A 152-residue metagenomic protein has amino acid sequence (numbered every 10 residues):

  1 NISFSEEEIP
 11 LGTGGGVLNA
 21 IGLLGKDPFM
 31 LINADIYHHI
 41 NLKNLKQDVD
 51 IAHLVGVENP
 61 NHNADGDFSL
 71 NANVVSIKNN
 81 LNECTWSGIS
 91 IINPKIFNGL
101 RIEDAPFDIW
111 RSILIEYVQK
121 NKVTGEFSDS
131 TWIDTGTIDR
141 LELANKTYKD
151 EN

Functional and structural regions predicted by a protein language model:
N1-G66, L70-A72: Conserved beta-loop-beta/alpha segment of the NTase-like Rossmann-fold superfamily that binds/positions NTPs
M30, Y37, L42-Q47, N59-H62 (+1 more regions): Catalytic-core segments of class I nucleotidyltransferases/pyrophosphorylases that form NMP-activated intermediates
